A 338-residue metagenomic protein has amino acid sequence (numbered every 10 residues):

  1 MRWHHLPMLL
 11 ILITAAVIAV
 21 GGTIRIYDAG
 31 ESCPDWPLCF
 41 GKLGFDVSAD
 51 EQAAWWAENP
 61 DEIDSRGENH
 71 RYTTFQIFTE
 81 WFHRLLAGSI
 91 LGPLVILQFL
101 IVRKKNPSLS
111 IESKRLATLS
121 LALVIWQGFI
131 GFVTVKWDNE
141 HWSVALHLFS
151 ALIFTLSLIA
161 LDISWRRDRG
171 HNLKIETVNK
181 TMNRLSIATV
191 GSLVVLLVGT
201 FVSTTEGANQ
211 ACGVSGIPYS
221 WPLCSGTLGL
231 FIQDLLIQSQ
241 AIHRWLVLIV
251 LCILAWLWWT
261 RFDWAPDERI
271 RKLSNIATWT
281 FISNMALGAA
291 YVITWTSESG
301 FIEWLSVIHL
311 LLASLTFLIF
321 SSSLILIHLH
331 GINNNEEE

Functional and structural regions predicted by a protein language model:
M1-E338: Polytopic transmembrane helical bundles with strong interfacial aromatic enrichment
